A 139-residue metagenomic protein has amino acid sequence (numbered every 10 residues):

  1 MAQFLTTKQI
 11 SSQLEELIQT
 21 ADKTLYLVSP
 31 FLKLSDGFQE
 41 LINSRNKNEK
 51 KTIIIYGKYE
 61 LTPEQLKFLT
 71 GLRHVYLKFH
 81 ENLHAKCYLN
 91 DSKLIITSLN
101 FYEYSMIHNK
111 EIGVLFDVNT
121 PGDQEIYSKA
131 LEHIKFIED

Functional and structural regions predicted by a protein language model:
M1-D139: PLD/PLD-like phosphodiesterase catalytic module centered on the HKD motif
